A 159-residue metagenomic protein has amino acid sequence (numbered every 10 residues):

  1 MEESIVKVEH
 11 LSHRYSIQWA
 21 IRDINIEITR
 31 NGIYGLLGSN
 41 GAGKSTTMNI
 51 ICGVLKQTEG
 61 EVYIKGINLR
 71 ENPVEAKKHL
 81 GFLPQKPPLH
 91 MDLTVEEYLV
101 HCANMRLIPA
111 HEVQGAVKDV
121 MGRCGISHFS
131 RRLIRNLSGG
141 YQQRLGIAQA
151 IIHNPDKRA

Functional and structural regions predicted by a protein language model:
S39-G43: Walker A (P-loop) phosphate-binding loop of ABC-type ATPase nucleotide-binding domains
G60-E71, E75-H79: Conserved ABC transporter NBD signature motif
V100, N104, H111-F129: Conserved ABC ATPase "signature" region
L133-L137: Conserved ABC ATPase signature
I147: Hydrophobic anchor residue at the start of the ABC signature
